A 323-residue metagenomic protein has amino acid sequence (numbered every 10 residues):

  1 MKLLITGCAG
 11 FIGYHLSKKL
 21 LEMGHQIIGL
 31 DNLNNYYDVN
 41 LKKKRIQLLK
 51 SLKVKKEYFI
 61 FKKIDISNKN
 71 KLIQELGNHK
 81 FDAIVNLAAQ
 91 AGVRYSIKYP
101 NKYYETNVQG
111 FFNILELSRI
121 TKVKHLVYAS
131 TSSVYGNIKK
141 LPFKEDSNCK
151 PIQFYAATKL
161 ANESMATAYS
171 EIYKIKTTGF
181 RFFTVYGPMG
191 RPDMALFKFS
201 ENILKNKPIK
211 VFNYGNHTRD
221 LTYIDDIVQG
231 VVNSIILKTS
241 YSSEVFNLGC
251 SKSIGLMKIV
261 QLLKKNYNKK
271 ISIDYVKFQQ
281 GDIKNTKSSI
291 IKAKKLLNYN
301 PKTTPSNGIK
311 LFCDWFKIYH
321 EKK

Functional and structural regions predicted by a protein language model:
M1-V185, T303, W315, Y319: N-terminal Rossmann-like NAD(P)+-binding domain of SDR-like oxidoreductases, especially those catalyzing
L16, V231-I235, V260-L263, I309-F316: Hydrophobic "lid"/C-terminal helical patch of Rossmann-like NAD(P)-dependent dehydrogenase/epimerase domains
I46-E57, Y173-K176, S200-V211, K265-D274 (+1 more regions): A short C-terminal helix-loop "cap" of Rossmann-like NAD(P)-dependent dehydrogenase/epimerase domains
K71, F112-L117, L221, D226-Q229 (+1 more regions): Conserved mid-core alpha-helix of short-chain dehydrogenase/reductase
L160, T178, V185-K198, K205-P208 (+5 more regions): Glycine/proline-rich active-site loop of Rossmann-fold NAD(P)-dependent oxidoreductases
A161, M165, Y169, F199 (+2 more regions): Hydrophobic alpha-helix immediately C-terminal to the catalytic Tyr-X-X-X-Lys motif of short-chain
I224, V245, M257, Q279-N300 (+2 more regions): Conserved C-terminal active-site "lid" loop/helix of NAD(P)H-dependent oxidoreductases that clamps the redox cofactor
